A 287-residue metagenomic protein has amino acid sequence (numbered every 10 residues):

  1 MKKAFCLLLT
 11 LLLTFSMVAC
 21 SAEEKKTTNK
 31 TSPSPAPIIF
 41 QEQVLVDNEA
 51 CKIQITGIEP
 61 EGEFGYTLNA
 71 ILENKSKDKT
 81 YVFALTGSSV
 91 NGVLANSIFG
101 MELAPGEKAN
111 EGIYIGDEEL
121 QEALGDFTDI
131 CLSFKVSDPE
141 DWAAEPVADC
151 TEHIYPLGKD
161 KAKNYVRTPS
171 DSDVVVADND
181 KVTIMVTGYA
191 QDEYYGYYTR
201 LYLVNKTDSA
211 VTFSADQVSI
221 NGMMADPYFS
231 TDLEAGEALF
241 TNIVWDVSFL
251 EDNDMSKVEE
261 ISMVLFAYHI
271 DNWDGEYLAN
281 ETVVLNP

Functional and structural regions predicted by a protein language model:
M1-L11: Positively charged n-region of N-terminal signal peptides that target proteins for export
C6, S21-Q54, Y165-A177: N-terminal, intrinsically disordered, polar/charged segments of Gram-positive cell-envelope systems that serve as
S16-A19: C-terminal motif of bacterial Sec signal peptides marking the signal peptidase cleavage site
E63-N69, Y194-R200: Short, solvent-exposed loop/turn segments enriched in Ser/Thr/Gly
L72-K77, L203-D208: Asparagine-centered strand-capping/turn motif at beta-strand->loop junctions
D78-T86, S209-Q217, S256: Short, hydrophobic/aromatic beta-strand segments
V93-E145, M223-W273: Short, solvent-exposed, Trp/other aromatic-anchored flexible loops in extracytoplasmic proteins
F134-G188: Surface-exposed beta-loop interaction hotspot
